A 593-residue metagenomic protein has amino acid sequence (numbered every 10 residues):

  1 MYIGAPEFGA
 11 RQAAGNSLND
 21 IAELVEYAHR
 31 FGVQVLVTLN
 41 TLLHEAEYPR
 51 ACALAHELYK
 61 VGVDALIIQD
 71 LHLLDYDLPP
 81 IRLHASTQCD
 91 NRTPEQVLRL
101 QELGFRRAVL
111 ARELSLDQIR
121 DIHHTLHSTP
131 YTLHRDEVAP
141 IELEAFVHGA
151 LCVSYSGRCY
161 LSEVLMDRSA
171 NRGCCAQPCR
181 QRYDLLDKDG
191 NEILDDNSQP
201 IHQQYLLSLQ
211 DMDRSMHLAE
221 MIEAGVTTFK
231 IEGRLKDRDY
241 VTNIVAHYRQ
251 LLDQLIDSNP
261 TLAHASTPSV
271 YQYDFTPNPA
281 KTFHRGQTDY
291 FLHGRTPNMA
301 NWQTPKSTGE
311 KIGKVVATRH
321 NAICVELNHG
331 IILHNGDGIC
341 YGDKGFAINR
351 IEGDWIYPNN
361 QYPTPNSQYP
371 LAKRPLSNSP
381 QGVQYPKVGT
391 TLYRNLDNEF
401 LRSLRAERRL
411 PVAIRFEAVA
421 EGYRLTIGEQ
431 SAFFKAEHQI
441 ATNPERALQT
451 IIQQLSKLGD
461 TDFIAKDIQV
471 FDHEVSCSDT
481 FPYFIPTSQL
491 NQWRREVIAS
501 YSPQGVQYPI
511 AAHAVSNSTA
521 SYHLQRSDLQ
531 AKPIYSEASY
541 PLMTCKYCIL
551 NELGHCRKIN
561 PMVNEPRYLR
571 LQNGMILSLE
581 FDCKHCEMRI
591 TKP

Functional and structural regions predicted by a protein language model:
Y2-A10, L24-Y59, I67-I68, P80-R82 (+3 more regions): Surface-exposed amphipathic alpha-helical tracts and adjacent flexible/coil segments at the periphery of soluble enzymes
A13-A22: Aromatic- and glycine-enriched glycan-recognition loops and surfaces that form the carbohydrate-binding subsites
T41, Q69-H72, C89-N91: Short glycine-enriched loops at secondary-structure junctions
D64: Short, conserved active-site loop motifs that form the nucleotide-linked donor/cofactor pocket
L74-P79: Short active-site loop/helix that positions an aromatic residue
R92-Q96: Short, glycine/polar-rich helix-capping loops at beta-to-alpha or helix-loop-helix junctions that flank or form
P130: Expand to "…catalyze enediolate/carbanion chemistry for C-C bond making/breaking, isomerization, decarboxylation
